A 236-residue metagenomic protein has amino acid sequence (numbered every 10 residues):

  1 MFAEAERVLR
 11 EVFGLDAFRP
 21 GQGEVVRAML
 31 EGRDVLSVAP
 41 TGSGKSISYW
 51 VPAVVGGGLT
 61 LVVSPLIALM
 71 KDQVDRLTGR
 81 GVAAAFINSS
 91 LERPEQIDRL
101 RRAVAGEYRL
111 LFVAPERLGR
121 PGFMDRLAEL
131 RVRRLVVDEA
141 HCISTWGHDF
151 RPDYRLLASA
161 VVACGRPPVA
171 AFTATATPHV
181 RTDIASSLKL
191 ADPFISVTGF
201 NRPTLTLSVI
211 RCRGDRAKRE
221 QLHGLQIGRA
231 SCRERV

Functional and structural regions predicted by a protein language model:
M1-P40: Conserved pre-motif I regulatory segment
E6, T60-V62, I67-R120, F194-S196: Conserved nucleic-acid-binding Ia/Ib motif block in the N-terminal RecA-like helicase ATPase lobe
G32-V51, V62-V63: Walker A/P-loop
S43, W50, L91-R134, C142-H148: Conserved helix/coil segment N-terminal to the catalytic DExD/H
G44-V54, M70, D153: Motif I (Walker A/P-loop) of helicase-class P-loop NTPases
T60-M70, V180, R229-R235: Conserved strand-helix element at the start of the C-terminal RecA-like helicase core
A128-R134, H141-T198, R216-R219: Post-DEXD/H (motif II) to motif III coupling segment of the RecA-like Helicase ATP-binding lobe
S208-R233: Conserved interdomain hinge at the start of the Helicase C-terminal
